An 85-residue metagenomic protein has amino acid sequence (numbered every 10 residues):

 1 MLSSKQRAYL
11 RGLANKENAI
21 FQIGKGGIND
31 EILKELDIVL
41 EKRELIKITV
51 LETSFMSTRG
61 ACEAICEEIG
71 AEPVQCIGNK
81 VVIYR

Functional and structural regions predicted by a protein language model:
M1-R85: Positively charged, polar, low-complexity stretches
